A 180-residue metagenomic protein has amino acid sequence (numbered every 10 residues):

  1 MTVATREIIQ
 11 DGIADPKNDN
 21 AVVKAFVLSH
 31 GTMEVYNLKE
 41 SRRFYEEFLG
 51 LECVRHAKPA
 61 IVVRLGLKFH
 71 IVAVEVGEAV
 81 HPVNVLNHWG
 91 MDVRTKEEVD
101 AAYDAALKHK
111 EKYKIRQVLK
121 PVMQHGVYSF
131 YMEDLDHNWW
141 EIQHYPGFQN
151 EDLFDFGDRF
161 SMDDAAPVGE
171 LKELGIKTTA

Functional and structural regions predicted by a protein language model:
T2-K39, W89, F148-A180: N-terminal beta-strand motif that seeds the catalytic metal site of vicinal oxygen chelate
V3-K17, E52-N87, V93, M132 (+1 more regions): Conserved short beta-strand elements that form part of the metal-binding/catalytic scaffold of enzyme active sites
K24-V27, P82-L86, Q124: Short glycine-enriched loop/turn motifs at secondary-structure junctions
V35-K39, G90-W139, G147, A166-A180: Vicinal oxygen chelate
N37-E52: Amphipathic alpha-helical segments
K58-P59, L119, N150: Residue-level "edge-of-site" marker
